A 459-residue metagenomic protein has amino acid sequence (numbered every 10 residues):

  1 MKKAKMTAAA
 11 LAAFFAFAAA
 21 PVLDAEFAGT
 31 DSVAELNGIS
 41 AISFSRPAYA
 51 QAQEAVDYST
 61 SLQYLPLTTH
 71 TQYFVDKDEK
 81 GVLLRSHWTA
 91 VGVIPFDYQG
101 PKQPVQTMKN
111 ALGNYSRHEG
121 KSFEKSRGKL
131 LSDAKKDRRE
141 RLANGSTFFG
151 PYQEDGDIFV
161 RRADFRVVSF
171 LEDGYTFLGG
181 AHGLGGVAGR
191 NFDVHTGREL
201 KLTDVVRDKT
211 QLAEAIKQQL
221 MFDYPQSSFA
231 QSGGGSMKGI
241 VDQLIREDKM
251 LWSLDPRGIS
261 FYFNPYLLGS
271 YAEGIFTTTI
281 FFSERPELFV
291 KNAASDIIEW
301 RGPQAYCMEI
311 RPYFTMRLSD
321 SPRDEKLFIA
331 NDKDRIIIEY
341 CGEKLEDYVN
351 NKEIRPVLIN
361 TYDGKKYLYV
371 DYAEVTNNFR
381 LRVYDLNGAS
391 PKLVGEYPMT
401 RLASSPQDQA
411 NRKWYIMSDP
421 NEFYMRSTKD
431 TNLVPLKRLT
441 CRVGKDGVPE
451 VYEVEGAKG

Functional and structural regions predicted by a protein language model:
K3-E26: Sec-dependent N-terminal signal peptides of Gram-positive bacterial secreted proteins and lipoproteins
E26-G29, V33-S319, F328-T361, Y372-L381 (+2 more regions): Compositionally biased intrinsically disordered regions enriched in Thr/Gly
I42, Q53-T60, K392, T400-Q409: Sequence termini and other peripheral, non-core segments
H195, N387-A389: Short loop/turn segments that connect beta-strands within beta-propeller blades
L200, K392-V394: A structural motif specific to WD40 beta-propellers
D324, K365-K366, N421: Short coil/turn segments that connect the beta-strands within blades of beta-propeller domains
N351-I359, M399-I416: Repeated scaffold domains used in trafficking and secretory/extracellular systems, primarily beta-propellers
L368-V370: Gram-negative (and chloroplast) outer-membrane scaffold detector with strong preference for beta-barrel transmembrane
